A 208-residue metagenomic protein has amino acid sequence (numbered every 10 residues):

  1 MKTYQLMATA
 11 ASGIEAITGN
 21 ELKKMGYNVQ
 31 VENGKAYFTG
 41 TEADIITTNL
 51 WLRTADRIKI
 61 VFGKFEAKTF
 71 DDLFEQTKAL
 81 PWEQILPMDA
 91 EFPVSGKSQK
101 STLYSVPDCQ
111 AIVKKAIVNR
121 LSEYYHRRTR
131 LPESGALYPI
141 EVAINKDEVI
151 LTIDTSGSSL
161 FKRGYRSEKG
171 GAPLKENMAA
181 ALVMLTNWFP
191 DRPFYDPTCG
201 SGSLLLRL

Functional and structural regions predicted by a protein language model:
K2-A136: Non-catalytic nucleic-acid substrate-recognition regions in nucleic-acid-modifying enzymes
V31-N33, I144-K146, S201: A generic beta-sheet turn/junction motif
N33, I153-T155, T198: Glycine-rich, histidine-containing beta strand-loop boundary motifs that form or position
D44, K100, E148, G157 (+1 more regions): Short loop/turn segments at secondary-structure transitions that flank enzyme active sites
W82-E83, R130-L131, P139-E141, M184-L185 (+1 more regions): A generic local secondary-structure boundary/capping motif
I140-I153: C-terminal edge-of-domain segments
L151-L185: SAM-dependent Rossmann-like transferase core, predominantly class I methyltransferases with a strong bias toward
L174-L208: Conserved S-adenosyl-L-methionine
